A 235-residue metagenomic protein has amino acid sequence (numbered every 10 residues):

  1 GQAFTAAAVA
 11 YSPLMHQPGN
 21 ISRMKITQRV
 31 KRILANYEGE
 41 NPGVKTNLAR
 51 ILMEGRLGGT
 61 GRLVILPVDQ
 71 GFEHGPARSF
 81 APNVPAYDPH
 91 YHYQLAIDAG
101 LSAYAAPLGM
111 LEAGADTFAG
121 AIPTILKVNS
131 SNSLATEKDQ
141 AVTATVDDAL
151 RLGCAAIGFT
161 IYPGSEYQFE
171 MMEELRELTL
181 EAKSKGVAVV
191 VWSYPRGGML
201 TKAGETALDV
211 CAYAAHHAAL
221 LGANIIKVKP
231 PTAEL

Functional and structural regions predicted by a protein language model:
G1-N20: N-terminal amphipathic/basic-hydrophobic helices that include classical n-h-c signal peptides and signal-anchor
Y11, G19-A106, F118: Conserved N-terminal beta1-alpha1 strand-loop-helix module at the mouth
P18, S22, L63, P123 (+1 more regions): Membrane-targeting and insertion segments and their boundary/processing signals
G58, G71-Y104, G109-L235: Alpha/beta enzyme core
